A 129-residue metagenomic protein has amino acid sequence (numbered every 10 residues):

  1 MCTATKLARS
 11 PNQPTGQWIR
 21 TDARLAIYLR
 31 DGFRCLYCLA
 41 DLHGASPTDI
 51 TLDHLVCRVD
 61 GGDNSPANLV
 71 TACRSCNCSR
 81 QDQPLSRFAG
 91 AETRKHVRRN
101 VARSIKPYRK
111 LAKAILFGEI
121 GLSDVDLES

Functional and structural regions predicted by a protein language model:
M1-L39, R99, R103-A112, L116 (+1 more regions): Short, charged surface segments at domain edges that flank catalytic/cofactor-binding sites
Q17, A40-T71, Q83-S86: Histidine-centered nuclease catalytic patch
R24, A45-S46, C76: Alpha-helical hydrophobic/aromatic positions enriched in membrane-embedded helices and signal peptides
Y28, I50, G121-S123: Exposed, low-complexity/repetitive linear segments and helix-based recognition motifs, biased toward charged/polar
R34, C38-D41, S75-S79: Cys/His-rich metal-chelating microdomains
A67-N68, S75-S129: A detector for short metal-coordination/catalytic motifs
